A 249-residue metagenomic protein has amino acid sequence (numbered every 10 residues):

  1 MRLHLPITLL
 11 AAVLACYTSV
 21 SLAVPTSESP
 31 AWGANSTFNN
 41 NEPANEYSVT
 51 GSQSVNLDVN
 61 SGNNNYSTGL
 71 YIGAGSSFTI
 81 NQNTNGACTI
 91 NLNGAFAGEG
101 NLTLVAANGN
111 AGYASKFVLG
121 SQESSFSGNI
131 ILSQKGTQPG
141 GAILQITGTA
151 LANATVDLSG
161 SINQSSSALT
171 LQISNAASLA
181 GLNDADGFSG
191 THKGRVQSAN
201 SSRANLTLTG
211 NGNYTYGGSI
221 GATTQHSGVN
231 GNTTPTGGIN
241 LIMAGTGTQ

Functional and structural regions predicted by a protein language model:
M1-L9: Bacterial N-terminal signal peptides that target proteins for export
S21-L22: Signal peptide processing junction and immediate N-terminal pro/mature segment of secreted/exported proteins
P25-S48, N64-D157, F188-Q249: Extracellular repeat-rich scaffold modules on cell surfaces
T50-T68, A176: N-terminal extracellular ligand-recognition/capping segment immediately after the signal peptide
S167-S174: Short aromatic-glycine motifs in intrinsically disordered, low-complexity regions
